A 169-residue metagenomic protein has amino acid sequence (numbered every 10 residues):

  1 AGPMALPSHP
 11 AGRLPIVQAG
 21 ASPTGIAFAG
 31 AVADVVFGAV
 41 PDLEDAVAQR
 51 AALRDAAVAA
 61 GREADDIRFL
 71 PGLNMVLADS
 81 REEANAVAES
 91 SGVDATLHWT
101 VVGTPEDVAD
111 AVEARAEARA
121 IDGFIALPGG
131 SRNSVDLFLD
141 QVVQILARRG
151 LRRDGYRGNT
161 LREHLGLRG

Functional and structural regions predicted by a protein language model:
A1: Loop-rich catalytic cores of soluble enzymes, especially ATP-dependent carboxylate-amine ligases and other
M4-G169: C-terminal amphipathic alpha-helical "assembly" element that mediates oligomerization/partner interfaces or acts as
